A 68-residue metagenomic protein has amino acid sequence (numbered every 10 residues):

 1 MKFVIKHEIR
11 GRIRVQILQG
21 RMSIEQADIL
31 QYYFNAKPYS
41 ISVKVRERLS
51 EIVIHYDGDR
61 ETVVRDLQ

Functional and structural regions predicted by a protein language model:
K2, R12-V15, L30-D57: Short acidic amphipathic segments
Q16-Q26: Short, surface-exposed ligand-recognition loops at beta-strand->loop->(often short) alpha-helix junctions that present
E25, I29, Y33, R65-D66: Long, highly charged amphipathic alpha-helices
G58-Q68: Charge-rich, low-aromatic oligomerization/scaffolding segments with amphipathic character
